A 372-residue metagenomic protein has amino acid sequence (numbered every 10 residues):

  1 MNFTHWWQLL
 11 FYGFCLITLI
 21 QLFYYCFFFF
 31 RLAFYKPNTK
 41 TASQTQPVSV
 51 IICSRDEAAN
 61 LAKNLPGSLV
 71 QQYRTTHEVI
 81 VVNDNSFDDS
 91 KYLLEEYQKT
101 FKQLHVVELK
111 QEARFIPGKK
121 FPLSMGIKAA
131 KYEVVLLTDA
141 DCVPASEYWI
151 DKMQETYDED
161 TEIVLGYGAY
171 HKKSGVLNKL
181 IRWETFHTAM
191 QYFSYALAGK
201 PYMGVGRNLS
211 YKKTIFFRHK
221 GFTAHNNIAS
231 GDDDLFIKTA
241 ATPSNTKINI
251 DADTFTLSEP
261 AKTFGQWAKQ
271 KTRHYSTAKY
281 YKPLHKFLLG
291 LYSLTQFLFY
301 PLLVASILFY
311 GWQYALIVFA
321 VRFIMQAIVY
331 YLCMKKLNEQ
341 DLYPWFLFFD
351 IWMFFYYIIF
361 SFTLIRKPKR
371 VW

Functional and structural regions predicted by a protein language model:
M1-Q44, Y330: N-terminal membrane-anchoring/stem segments of glycan-assembly enzymes
A42, S293-P368: Membrane-embedded multi-pass helical conduit in multi-pass membrane proteins, especially envelope-biosynthetic
Q46-S49, E78: Cell-envelope/extracellular polymer assembly enzymes that use nucleotide-activated donors
P66-T76: Short, acidic, metal-binding catalytic loop of nucleotide-sugar glycosyltransferases
N83-L93, Q111, C142-V143: A conserved acidic beta->alpha catalytic loop
D88-D89, A140-E155: Acidic donor-binding/catalytic loop of UDP-sugar-dependent glycosyltransferases, especially processive GT2
V135: Short aromatic/hydrophobic "clamp" motif used to bind/position activated sugar donors
Y157, I163-A189, T214-F217, G221-H285: Catalytic donor/gating beta->alpha subdomain of glycosyltransferases that bind UDP-sugars
